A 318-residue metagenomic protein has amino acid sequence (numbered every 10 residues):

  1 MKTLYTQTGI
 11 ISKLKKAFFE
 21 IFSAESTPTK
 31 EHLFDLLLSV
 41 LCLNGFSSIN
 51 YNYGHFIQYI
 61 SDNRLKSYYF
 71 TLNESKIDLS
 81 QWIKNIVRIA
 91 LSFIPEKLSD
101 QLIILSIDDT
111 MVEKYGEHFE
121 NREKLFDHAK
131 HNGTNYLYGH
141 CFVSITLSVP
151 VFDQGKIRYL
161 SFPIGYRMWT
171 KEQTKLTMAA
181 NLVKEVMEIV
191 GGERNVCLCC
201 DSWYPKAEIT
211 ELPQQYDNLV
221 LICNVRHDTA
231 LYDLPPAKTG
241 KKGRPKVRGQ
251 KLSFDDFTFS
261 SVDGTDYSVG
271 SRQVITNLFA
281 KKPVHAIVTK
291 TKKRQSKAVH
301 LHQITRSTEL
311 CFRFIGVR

Functional and structural regions predicted by a protein language model:
M1-F22, S26, D100-Q101, H118 (+1 more regions): Single, function-defining residue in the core of a domain
M1-I83: Gly/serine-rich nucleotide phosphate-binding loop at the start of the catalytic core of nucleotide/ADP-ribose-handling
S39-C42, Q58, H131-N135, W169 (+1 more regions): Short, charged/polar micro-motifs that form catalytic or ligand-binding hotspots
H55, I89-F93, L182-I189: A generic secondary-structure signal
L72-K156, S268-I275: Active-site-proximal, Lys/Arg-enriched surface segment that forms a nucleic-acid-binding/basic interface patch
